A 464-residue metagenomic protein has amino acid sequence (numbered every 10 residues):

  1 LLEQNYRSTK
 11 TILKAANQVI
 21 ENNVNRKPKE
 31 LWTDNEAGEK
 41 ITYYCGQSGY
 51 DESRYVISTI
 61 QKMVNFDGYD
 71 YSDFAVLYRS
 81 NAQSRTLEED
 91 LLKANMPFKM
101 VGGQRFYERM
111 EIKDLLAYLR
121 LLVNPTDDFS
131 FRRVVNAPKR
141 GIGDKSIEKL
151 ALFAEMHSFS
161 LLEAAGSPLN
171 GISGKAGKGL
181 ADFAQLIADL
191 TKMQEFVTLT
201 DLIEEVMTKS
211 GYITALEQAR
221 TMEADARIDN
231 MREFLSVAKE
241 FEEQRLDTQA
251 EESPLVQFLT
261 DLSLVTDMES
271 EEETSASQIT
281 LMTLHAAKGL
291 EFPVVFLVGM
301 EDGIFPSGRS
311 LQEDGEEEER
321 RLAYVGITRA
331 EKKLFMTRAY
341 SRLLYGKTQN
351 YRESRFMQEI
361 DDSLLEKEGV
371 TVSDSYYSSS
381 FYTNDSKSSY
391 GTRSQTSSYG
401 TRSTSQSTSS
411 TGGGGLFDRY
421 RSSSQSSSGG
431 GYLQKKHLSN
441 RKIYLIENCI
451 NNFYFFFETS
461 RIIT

Functional and structural regions predicted by a protein language model:
L1-N5, A165: Conserved phosphoryl-transfer catalytic core
Q4-P97, R120-N124, Q194: Helicase P-loop NTPase motor core
D70, S84-M96, R109, L116-S363: Conserved helicase C-terminal RecA-like lobe
N95-R105: Conserved RecA-like helicase motor-core motifs
G299-N440: C-terminal accessory regions
Y444, F453-F457: Aromatic (phenylalanine/tyrosine) cluster motif
T459-I463: Short, intrinsically disordered C-terminal tails of secreted or membrane-associated proteins
